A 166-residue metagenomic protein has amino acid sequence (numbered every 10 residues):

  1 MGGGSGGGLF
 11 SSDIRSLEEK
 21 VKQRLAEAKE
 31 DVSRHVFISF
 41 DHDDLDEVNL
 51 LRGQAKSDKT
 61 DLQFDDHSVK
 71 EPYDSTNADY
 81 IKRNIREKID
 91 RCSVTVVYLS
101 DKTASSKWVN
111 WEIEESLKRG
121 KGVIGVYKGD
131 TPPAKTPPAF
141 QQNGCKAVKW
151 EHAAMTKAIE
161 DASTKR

Functional and structural regions predicted by a protein language model:
M1-D31, D130-R166: C-terminal interaction surface of TIR/SEFIR-family domains
M1-R91: Conserved N-terminal substructure of TIR/SEFIR domains
F40, L99, Y127: Short beta-strand/turn micro-motifs composed of small residues that flank or help shape donor/cofactor-binding pockets
L45-V48, S105-S106, T131-T136: Short catalytic/ligand-binding loop motif for oxyanion handling, primarily in non-cytosolic enzymes, centered on
A78-K82, N110, H152: Structural motif corresponding to alpha-helix initiation and N-cap regions
S93-V96: Inter-motif core of Ras-like GTPase G domains
D101-K118: Conserved TIR/SEFIR loop-to-helix hotspot centered on a Trp-containing motif with a nearby acidic residue
R119-V123: A short helix->loop->beta-strand "cap" motif at the edges of active sites that frequently abuts
